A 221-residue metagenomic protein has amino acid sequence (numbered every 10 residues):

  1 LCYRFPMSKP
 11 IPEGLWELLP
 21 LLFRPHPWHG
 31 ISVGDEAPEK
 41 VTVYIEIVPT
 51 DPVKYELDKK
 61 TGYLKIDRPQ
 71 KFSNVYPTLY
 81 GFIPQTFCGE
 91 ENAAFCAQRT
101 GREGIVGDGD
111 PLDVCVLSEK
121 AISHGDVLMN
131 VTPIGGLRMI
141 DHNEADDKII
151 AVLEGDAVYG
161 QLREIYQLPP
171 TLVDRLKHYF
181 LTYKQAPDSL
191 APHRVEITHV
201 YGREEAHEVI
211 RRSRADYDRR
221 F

Functional and structural regions predicted by a protein language model:
C2-F221: Hydrophobic N-terminal alpha-helices or hydrophobic patches in metabolic proteins across all domains of life
